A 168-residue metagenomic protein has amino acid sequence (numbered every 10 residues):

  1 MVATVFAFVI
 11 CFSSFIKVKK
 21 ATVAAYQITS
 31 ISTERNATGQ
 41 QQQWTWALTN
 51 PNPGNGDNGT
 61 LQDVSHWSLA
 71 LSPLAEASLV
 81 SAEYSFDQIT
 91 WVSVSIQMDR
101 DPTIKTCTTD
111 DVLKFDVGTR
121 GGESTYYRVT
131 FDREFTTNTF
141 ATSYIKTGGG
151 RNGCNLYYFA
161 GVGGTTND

Functional and structural regions predicted by a protein language model:
M1-A21: Sec-dependent, cleavable N-terminal signal peptides
I16-D168: Extracellular or exported targeting regions of proteins
